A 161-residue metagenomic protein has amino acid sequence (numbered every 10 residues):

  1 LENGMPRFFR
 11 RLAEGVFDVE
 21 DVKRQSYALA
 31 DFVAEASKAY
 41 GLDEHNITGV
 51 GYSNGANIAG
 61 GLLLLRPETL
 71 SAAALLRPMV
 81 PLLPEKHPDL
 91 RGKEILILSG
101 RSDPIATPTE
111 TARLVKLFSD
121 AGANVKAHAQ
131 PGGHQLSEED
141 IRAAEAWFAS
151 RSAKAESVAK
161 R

Functional and structural regions predicted by a protein language model:
L1-N46: Serine-hydrolase catalytic machinery in alpha/beta-hydrolase-like enzymes
G4-A13, P78-L96: Flexible "cap/lid" loop of the alpha/beta hydrolase fold
E44-H45, L90-I95, A121-N124: Short, proline-enriched alpha-helix->beta-strand connector loops that line the catalytic pocket of alpha/beta-hydrolase
H45-R91: Primarily recognizes the serine-hydrolase "nucleophile elbow" in alpha/beta-hydrolase and SGNH/GDSL folds
S53, R101, P131: Residue-level signal for short, function-critical loop segments
K86, P108-T109: Conserved catalytic-core motifs of eukaryotic protein kinase domains, centered on the activation segment
L96-S99, D103: Short beta-strand/loop motif that positions the catalytic acidic residue of the alpha/beta-hydrolase fold
T109-R161: C-terminal catalytic histidine-bearing segment of alpha/beta-hydrolase fold enzymes
